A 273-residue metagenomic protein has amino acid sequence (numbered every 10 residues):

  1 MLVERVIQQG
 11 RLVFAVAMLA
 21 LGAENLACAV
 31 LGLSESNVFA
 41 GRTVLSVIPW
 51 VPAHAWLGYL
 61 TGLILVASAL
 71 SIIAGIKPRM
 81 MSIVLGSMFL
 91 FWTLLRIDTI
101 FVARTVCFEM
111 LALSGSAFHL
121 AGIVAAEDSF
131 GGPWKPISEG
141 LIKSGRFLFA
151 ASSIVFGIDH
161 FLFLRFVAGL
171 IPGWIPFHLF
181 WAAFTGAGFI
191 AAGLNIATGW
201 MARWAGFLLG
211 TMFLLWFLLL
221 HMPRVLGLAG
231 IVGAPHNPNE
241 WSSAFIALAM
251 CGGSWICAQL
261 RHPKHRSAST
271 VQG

Functional and structural regions predicted by a protein language model:
M1-S34, L45-A67, I73-L162, F180-A191 (+1 more regions): Extended, low-polarity transmembrane helix blocks
S34-A40, L170-I171: Short Gly/aromatic-enriched secondary-structure transition segments
T43-V44, V167: Generic structural signal of hydrophobic/aromatic residues within well-ordered alpha-helices of folded domains
F161-L164, L170: Long, charge-rich C-terminal accessory regions
A168-F177: A mid-sequence, solvent-exposed acidic-amphipathic segment
